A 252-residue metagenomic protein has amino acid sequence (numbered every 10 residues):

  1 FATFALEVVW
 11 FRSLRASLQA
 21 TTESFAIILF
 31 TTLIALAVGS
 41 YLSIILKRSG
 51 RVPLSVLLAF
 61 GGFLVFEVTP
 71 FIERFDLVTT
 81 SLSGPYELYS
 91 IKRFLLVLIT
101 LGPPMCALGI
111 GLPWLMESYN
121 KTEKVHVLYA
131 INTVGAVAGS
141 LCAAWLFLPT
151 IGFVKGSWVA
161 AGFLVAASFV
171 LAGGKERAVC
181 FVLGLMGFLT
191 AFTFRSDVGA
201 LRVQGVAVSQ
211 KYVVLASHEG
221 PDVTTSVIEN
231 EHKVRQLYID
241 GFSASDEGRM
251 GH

Functional and structural regions predicted by a protein language model:
F1-H252: Alpha-helical transmembrane segments of multi-pass membrane proteins
